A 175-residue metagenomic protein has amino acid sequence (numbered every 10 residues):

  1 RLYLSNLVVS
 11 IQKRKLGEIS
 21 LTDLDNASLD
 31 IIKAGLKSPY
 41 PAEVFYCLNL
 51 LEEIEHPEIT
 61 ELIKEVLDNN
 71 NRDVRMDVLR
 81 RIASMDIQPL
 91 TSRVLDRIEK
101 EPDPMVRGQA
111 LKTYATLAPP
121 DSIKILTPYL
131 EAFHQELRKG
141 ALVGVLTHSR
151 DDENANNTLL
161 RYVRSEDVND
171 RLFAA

Functional and structural regions predicted by a protein language model:
R1-I32: Membrane-interfacial segments at transmembrane helix termini in multi-pass membrane proteins
R1-L7, S92, D170-A175: Short intrinsically disordered, low-complexity coil segments enriched in acidic
L2-I11, L146, N154-L159: Generic hydrophobic, helix-prone segments enriched in Leu/Val/Ile
R14-D23, E43-E55, E65, R75-I87 (+5 more regions): Structural detector for internal amphipathic alpha-helices that build alpha-solenoid repeat scaffolds
N26-G35, H56-D68, I87-K100, P119-E131 (+1 more regions): Amphipathic alpha-helical scaffolding segments comprising HEAT/armadillo-like alpha-solenoid repeats
L29-D30, L36-N49: Eukaryotic low-complexity, mixed-charge intrinsically disordered interaction/regulatory segments enriched in acidic
P39-Y40, N70-R72, P102-D103, F133-Q135 (+1 more regions): Short inter-helical turns and helix N-cap capping residues of alpha-solenoid HEAT/ARM repeat scaffolds
